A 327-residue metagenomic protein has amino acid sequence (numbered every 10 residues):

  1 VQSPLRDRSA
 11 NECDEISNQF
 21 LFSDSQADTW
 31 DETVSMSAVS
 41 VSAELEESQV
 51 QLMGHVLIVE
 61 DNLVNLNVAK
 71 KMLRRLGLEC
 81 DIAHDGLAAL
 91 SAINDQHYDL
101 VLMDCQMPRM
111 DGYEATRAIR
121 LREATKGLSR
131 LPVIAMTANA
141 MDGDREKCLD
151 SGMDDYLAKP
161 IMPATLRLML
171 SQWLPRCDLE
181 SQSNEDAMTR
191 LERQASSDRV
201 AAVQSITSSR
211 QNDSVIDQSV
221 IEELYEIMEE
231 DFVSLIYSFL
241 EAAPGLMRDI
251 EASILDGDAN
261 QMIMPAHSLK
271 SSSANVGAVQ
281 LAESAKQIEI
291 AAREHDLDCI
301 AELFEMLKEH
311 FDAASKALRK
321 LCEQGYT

Functional and structural regions predicted by a protein language model:
V1-Q211, R248, S315-K316, T327: C-terminal compact regulatory domains
A140, A285, E289: Conserved PLP-binding active-site segment of the aspartate aminotransferase-like
W173, E289-I290: Charge-dense, low-complexity polyampholytic segments
I206, R210-N275, V279-E283, E294-Y326: Long, amphipathic alpha-helical coiled-coil segments characteristic of histidine-phosphotransfer scaffolds
